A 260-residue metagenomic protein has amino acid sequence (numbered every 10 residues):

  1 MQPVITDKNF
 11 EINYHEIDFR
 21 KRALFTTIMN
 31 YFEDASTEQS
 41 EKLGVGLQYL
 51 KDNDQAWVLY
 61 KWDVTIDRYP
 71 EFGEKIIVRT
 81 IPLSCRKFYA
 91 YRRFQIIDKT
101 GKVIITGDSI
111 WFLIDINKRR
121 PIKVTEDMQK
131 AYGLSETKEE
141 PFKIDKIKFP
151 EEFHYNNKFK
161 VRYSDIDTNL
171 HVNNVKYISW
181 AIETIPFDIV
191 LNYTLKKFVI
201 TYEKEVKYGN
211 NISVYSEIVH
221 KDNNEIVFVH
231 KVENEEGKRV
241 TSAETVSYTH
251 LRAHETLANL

Functional and structural regions predicted by a protein language model:
M1-Y31, I114-R119, D127, Y132-V190: Catalytic strand-loop segment that frames the active site of acyl-thioester-processing enzymes
Q2-E16, A23, I28-D34, E38-L47 (+4 more regions): Short catalytic/metal-binding and nucleic-acid-binding patches
Y14, F94-Q95, W111, Y163 (+1 more regions): Generic short beta-strand
Q39-I77, I81-R86, T106, W180-V227 (+1 more regions): Hydrophobic beta-strand-centered segment that forms part of the acyl-chain substrate-binding groove
A90-Q95, K99-Y132: Contiguous mid-protein beta-loop-alpha structural module that forms a pocket-lining wall or clamp of enzyme active
N234, V240-Y248: Acyl-thioester-processing domains in fatty-acid/polyketide/NRPS systems
T249-T256: Conserved small/polar residues in nucleotide/adenosyl-binding loops
